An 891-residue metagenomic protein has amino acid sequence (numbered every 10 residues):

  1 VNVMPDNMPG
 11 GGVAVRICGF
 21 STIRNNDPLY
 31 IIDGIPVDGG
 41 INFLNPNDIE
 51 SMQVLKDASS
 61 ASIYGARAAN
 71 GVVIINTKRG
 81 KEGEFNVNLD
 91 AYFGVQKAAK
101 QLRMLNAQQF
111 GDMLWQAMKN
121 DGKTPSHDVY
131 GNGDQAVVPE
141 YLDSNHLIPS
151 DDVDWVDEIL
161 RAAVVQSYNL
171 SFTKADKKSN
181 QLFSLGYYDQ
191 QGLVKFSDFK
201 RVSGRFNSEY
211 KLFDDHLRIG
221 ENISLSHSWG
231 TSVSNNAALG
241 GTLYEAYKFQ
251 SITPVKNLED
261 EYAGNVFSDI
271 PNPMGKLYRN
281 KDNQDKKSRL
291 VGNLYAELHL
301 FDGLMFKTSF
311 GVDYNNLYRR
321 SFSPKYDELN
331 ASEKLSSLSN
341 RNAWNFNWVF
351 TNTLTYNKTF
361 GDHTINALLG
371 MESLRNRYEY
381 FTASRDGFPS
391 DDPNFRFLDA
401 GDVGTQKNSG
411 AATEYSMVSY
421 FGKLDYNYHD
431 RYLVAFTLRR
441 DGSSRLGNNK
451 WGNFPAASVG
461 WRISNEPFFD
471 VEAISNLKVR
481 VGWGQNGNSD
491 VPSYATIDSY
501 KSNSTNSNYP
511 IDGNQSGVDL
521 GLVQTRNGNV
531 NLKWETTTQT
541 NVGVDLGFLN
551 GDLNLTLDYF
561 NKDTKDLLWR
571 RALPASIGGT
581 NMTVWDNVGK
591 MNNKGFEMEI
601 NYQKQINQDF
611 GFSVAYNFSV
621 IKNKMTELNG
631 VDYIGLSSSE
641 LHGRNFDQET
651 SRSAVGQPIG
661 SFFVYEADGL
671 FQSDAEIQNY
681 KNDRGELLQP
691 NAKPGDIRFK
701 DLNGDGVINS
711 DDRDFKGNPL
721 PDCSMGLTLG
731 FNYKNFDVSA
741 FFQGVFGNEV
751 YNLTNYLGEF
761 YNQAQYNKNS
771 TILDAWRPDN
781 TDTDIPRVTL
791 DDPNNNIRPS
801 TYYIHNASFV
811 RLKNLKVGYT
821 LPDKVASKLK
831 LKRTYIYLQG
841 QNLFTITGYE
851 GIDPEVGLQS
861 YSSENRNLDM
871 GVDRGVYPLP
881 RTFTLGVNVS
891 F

Functional and structural regions predicted by a protein language model:
V1-D33, S51, A61-K81: Extracytoplasmic beta-strand/coil segments of soluble accessory domains associated with Gram-negative outer-membrane
N2, E84-N88, N169, N180-S184 (+18 more regions): Membrane-spanning beta-strand positions in outer-membrane beta-barrel proteins
N2-G11, N42-N47, Y64-A69, R161 (+5 more regions): Short, glycine-/polar-rich solvent-exposed loops and beta-turns at beta-strand/coil boundaries
L29-I31, I74-K78, N86-G94, R103 (+11 more regions): Predominantly transmembrane beta-strands of Gram-negative outer membrane beta-barrel pores used for transport
D33-S60: Short acidic/polar hinge/loop motifs at secondary-structure boundaries that mediate gating or recognition
T77-R79, K174-D176, Y210-L212, A296-L298 (+14 more regions): Residue-level signature of outer-membrane beta-barrel architecture
K81-D152, L193-S197, S203-R289, S309-V418 (+7 more regions): Surface-exposed loop/interface segments of Gram-negative outer-membrane beta-barrel transport/assembly proteins
A457-G460, E597-E599, Y819, L879-F891: Outer-membrane beta-barrel "beta-signal"
